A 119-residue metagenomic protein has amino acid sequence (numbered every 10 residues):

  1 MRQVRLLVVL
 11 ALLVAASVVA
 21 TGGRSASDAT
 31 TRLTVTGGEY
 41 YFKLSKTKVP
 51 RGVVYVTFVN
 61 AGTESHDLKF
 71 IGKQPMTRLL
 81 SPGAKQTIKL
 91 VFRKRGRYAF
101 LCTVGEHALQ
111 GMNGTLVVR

Functional and structural regions predicted by a protein language model:
M1-V8: Bacterial N-terminal signal peptides that target proteins for export
V8-S17: Bacterial N-terminal signal peptides
R24-T36, Y41, T63, S81-R119: Extracellular/periplasmic metallocenter environments
Y40-F42, G52-V56: Structural beta-strand segments of beta-rich domains
K43-S45, P75: Surface-exposed, proline-enriched loop/turn segments that connect beta strands in immunoglobulin-like
T47-R51: Short, solvent-exposed loop/linker segments at the N-terminal edge of repeated beta-sheet extracellular domains
V54, E64-L68: Short beta-strand/loop motifs in extracellular/secreted proteins, especially within beta-sandwich accessory domains
F70-Q74: Short amphipathic beta-strand segments in non-cytosolic proteins
